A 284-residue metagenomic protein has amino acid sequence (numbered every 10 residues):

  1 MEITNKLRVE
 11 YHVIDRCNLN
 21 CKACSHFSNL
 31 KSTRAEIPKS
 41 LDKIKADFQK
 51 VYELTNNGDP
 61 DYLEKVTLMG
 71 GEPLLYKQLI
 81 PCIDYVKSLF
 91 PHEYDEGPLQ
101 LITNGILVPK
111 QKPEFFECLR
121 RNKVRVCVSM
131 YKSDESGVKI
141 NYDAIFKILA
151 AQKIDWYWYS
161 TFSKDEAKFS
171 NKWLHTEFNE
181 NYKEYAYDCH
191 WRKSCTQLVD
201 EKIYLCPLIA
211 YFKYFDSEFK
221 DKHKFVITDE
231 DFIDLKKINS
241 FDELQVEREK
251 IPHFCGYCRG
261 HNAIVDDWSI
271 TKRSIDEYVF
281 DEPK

Functional and structural regions predicted by a protein language model:
M1-T4, P283-K284: Short, Lys/Arg-enriched, disordered terminal segments
I3-C189: Conserved glycine-rich "GG(E/T)P / GGGxP" loop and the immediately following alpha-helix in the radical SAM core
K172-K284: Accessory C-terminal segments flanking Radical SAM cores
